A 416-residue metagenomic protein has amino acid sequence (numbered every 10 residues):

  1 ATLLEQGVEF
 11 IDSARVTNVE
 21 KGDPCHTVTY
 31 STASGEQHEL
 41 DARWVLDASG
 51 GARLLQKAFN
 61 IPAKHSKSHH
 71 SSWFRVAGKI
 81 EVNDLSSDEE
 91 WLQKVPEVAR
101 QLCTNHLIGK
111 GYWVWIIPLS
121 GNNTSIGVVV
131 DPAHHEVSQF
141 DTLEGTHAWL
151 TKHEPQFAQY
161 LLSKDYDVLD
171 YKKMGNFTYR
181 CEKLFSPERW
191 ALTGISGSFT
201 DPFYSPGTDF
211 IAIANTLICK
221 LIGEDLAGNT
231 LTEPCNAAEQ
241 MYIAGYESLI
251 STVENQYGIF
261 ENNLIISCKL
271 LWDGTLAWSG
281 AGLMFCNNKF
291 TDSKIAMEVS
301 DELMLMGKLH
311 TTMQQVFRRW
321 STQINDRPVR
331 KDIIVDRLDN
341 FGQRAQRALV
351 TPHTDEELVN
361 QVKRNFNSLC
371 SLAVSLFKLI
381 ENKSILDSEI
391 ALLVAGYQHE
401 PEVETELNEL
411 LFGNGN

Functional and structural regions predicted by a protein language model:
L4-F157, N215: Predominantly flavin-linked oxidoreductase catalytic cores and closely associated redox partners
V19, H65-S66, R75, L92 (+11 more regions): Solvent-exposed, non-transmembrane amphipathic alpha-helical segments
K21, K57, K64-K67, K79 (+15 more regions): Context-gated lysine
A77-N122, V128-A133, F185, M241 (+2 more regions): Flavin (FAD/FMN)-binding glycine-rich loop and adjacent Rossmann-like elements that form
K110-Y112, P118, N122, H134-F260: FAD/FMN-dependent oxidoreductases across multiple families
L221-N416: C-terminal helical "tail/cap" subdomain of flavin- and related membrane-associated enzymes
